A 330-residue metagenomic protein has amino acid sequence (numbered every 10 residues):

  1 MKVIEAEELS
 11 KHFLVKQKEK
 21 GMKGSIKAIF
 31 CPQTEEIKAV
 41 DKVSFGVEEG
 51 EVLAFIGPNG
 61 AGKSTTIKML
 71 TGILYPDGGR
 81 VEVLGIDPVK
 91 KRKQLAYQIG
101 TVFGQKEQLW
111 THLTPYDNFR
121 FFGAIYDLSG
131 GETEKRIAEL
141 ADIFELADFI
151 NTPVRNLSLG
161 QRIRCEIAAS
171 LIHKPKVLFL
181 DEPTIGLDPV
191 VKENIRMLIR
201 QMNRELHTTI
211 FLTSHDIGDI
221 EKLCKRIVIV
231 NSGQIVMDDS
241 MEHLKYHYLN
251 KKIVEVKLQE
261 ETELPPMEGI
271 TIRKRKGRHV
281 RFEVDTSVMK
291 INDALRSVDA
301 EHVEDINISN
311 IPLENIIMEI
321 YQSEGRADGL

Functional and structural regions predicted by a protein language model:
L9, G21-I29, R120, A124 (+1 more regions): Conserved ABC ATPase "signature" region
G79-D87, Q94-A96: Conserved ABC transporter NBD signature motif
K174: Conserved catalytic motifs of ABC-family nucleotide-binding domains
L178-E182: Catalytic Walker B motif of ABC-type/P-loop ATPase nucleotide-binding domains
R196-D285: ABC transporter nucleotide-binding domain
I253-E324: Short, charged/small-residue-rich alpha-helical element at the C-terminal edge of ABC transporter nucleotide-binding
